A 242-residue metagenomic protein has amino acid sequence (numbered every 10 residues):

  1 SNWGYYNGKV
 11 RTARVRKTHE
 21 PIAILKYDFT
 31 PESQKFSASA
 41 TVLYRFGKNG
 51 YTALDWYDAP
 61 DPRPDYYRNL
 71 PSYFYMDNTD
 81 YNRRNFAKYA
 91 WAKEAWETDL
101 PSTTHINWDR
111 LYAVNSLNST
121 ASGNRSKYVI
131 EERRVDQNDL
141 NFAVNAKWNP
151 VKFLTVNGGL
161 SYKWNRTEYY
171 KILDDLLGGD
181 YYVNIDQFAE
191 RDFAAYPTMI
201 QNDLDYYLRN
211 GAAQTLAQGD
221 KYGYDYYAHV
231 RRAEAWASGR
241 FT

Functional and structural regions predicted by a protein language model:
S1-N2, N107: Helix N-terminus capping/helix-initiation residues
N2-H19: A conserved mid-domain beta-alpha-beta active-site/ligand-binding segment of alpha/beta enzyme cores
H19-G50, L54-D61, Y66-T242: Face-selective signature of the C-terminal outer-membrane beta-barrel domain
